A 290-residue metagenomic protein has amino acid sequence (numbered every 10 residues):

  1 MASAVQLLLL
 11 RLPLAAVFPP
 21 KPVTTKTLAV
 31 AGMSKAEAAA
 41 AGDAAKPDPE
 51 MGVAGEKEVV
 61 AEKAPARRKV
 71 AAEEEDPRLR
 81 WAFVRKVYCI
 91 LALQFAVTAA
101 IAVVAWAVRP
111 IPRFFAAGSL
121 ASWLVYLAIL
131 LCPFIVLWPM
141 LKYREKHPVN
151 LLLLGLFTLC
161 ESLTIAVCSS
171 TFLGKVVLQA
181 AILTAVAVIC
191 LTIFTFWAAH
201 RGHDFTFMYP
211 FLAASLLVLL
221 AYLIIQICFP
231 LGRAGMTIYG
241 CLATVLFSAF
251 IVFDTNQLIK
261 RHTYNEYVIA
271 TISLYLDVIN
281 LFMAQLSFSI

Functional and structural regions predicted by a protein language model:
A2-L9, P13-I290: A hydrophobic alpha-helical transmembrane-helix feature that marks the membrane cores and membrane-interface segments
